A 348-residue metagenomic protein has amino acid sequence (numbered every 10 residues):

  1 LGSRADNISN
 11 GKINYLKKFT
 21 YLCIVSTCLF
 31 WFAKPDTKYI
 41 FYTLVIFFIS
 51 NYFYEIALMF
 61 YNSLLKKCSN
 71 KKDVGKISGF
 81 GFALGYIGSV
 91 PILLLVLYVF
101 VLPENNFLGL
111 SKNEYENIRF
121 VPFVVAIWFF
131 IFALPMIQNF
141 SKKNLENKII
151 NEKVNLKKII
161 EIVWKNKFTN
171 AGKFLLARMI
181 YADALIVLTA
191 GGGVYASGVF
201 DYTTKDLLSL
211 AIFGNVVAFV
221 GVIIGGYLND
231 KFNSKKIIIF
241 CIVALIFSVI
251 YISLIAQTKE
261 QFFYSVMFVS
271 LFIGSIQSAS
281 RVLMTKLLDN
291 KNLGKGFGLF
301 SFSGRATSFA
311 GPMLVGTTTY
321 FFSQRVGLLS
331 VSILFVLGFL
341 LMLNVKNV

Functional and structural regions predicted by a protein language model:
L1-N10, G221-S234, T319: Helix-to-loop junctions at the C-terminal end of transmembrane segments in multipass secondary transporters
N14-L29, K236-Y251: Structural signature of the two symmetry-related core transmembrane helices
S26, K38-A57, Q261-S275: Hydrophobic core of transmembrane alpha-helices in multi-pass small-molecule transporters, especially MFS/SLC-type
W31, W128-N139, L329-V348: Multi-pass alpha-helical transporter architecture, strongest for 12-TM Major Facilitator/SLC carriers used
I56-S69, S275-L288: Intracellular juxtamembrane helix-capping segments at the cytosolic ends of symmetry-related transmembrane helices
F100-I127, T317-F335: A membrane-interface helix-boundary motif in multi-pass transporters
S141-L176: Juxtamembrane intracellular "pre-TM" segments in multi-pass secondary transporters
A190-L207: Short amphipathic helix-loop junctions that connect adjacent transmembrane helices in Major Facilitator Superfamily/SLC
